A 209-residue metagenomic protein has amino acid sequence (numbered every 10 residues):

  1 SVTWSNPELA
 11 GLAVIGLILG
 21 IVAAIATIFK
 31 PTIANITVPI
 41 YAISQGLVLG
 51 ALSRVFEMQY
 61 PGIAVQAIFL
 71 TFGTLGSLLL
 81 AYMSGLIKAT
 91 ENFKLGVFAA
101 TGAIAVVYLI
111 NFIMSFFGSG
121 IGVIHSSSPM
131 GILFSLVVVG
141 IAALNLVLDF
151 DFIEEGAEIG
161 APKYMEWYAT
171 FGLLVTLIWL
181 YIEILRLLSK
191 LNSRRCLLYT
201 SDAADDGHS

Functional and structural regions predicted by a protein language model:
S1-L198: A hydrophobic alpha-helical transmembrane-helix feature that marks the membrane cores and membrane-interface segments
Y199-A204: Conserved small/polar residues in nucleotide/adenosyl-binding loops
